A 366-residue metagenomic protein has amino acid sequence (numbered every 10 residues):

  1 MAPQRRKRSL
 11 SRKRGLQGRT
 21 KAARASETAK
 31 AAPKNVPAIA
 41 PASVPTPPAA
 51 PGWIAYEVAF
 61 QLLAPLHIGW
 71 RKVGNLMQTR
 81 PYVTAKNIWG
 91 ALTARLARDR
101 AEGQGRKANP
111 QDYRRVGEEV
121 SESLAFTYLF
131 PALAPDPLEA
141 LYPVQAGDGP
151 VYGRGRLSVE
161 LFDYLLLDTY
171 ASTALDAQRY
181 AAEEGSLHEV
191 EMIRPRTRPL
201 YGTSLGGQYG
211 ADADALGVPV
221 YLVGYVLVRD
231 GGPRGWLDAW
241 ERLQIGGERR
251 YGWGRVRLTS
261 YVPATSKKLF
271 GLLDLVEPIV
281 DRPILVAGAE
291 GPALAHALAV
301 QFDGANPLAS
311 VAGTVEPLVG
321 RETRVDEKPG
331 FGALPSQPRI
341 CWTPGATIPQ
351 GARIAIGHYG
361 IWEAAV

Functional and structural regions predicted by a protein language model:
A2-R14, R19-V366: Conserved active-site/ligand-binding neighborhood in enzyme cores
